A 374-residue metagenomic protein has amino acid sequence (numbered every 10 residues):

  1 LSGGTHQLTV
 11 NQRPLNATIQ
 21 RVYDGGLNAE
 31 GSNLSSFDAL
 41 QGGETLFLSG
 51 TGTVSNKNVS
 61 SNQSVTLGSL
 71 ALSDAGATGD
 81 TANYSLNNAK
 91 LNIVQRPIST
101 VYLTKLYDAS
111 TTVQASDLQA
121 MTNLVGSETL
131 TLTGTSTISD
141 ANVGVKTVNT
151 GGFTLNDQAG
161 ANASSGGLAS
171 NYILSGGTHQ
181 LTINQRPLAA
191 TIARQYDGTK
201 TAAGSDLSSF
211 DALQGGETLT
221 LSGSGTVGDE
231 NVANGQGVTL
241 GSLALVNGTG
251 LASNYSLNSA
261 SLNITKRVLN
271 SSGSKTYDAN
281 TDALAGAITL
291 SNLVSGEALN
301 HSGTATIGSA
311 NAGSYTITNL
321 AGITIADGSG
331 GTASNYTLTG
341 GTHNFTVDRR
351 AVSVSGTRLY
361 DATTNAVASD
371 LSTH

Functional and structural regions predicted by a protein language model:
L1-H374: Short loop/turn motifs that initiate or flank beta-strands
